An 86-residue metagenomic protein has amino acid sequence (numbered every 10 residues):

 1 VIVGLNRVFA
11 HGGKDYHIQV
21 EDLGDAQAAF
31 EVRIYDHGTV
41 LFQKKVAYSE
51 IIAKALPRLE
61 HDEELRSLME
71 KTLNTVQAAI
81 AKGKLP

Functional and structural regions predicted by a protein language model:
V1-Y16: Negatively charged, low-complexity tracts enriched in Asp/Glu with abundant Ser/Thr
V8, Q43-K45: Well-ordered beta-strand positions in beta-sheet-rich domains
G13-D22, A55: Short, low-complexity, intrinsically disordered N-terminal segments
Q19-F42: Short, surface-exposed, low-complexity cationic segments
K45-P86: Acidic, low-complexity intrinsically disordered segments
